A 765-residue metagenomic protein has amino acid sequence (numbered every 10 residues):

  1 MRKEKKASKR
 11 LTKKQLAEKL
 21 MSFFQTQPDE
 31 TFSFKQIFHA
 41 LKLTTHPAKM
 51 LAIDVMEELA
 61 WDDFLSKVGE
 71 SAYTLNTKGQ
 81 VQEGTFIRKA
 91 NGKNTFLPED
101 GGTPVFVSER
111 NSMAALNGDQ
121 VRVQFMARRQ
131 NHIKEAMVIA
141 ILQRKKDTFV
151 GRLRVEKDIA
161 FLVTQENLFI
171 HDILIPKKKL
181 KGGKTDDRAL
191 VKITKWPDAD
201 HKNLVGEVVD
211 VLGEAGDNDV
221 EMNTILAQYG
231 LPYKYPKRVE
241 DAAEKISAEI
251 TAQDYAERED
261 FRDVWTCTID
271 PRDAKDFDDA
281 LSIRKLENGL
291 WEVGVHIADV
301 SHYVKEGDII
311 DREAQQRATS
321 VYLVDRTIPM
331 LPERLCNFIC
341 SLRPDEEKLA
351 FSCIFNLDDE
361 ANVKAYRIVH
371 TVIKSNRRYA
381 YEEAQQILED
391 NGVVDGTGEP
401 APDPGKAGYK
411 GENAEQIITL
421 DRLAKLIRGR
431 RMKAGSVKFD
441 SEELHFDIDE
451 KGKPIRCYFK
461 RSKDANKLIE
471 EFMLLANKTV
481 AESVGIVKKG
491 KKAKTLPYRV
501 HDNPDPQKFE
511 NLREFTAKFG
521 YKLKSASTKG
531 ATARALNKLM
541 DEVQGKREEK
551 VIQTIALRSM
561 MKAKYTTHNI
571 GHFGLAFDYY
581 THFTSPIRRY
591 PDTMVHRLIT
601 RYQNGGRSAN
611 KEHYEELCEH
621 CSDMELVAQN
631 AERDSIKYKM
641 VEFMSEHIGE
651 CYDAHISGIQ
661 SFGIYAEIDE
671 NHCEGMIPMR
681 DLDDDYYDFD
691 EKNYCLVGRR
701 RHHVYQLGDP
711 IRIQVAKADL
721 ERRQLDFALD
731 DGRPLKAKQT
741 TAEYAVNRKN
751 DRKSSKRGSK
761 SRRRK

Functional and structural regions predicted by a protein language model:
M1-G294, S301-E347, R378, Q386 (+3 more regions): Charge-lined substrate channels and their catalytic hotspots, especially those that engage the 3′ end of RNA
M1-K14, Y686-C695, L729-K765: Acidic, low-complexity intrinsically disordered tails
H39, L190, K195-P197, T224 (+4 more regions): Electropositive polyanion-binding surfaces
F64, Q120, R188, N362 (+2 more regions): Residue-level marker of beta-strand positions
T103-S108, F169-I175, H672-F689, K736-T741: A short macromolecule-binding patch
M126, T194, S657, A716-A718: Short, surface-exposed secondary-structure boundary micro-motifs
G663, E667-R722: C-terminal structured "cap/appendage" subdomains that terminate the fold
